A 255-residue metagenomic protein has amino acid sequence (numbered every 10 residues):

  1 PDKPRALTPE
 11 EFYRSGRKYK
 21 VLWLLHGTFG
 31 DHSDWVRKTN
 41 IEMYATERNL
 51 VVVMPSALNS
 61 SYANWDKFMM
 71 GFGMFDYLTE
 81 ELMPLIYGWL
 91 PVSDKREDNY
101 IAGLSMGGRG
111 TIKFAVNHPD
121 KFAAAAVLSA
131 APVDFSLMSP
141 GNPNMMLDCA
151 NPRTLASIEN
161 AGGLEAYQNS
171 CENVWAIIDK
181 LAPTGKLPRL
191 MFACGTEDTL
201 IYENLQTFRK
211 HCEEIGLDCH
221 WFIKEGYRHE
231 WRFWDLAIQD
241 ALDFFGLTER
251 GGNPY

Functional and structural regions predicted by a protein language model:
P1-Y255: Non-catalytic cap/lid and distal C-terminal segments of serine-dependent acyl enzymes
